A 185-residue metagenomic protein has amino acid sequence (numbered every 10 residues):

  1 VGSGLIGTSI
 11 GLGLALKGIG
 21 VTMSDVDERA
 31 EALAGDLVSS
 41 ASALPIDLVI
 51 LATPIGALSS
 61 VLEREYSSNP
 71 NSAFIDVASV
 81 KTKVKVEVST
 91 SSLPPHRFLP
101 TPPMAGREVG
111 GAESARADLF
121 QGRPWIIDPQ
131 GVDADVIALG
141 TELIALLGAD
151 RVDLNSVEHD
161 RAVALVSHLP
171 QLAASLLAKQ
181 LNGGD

Functional and structural regions predicted by a protein language model:
V1-L44, L48: NAD(P)+-binding Rossmann beta1-loop-alpha1 motif at the extreme N-terminus of oxidoreductases
G20, R97, D150: Residues at the starts of beta-strands that form the adenosine-phosphate
V26-E28, T53-P54, V77-S79: Short beta->alpha hinge that forms the Motif I/post-I loop of the SAM-binding pocket
S40-A73: Rossmann-like NAD(P)-binding element
A57-L58, T82-K83, A134: Short glycine-rich, flexible loops that bind phosphorylated cofactors or substrates
V61-E113: Rossmann-like NAD(P)(H) cofactor-binding subdomain of soluble oxidoreductases
L119-D185: Internal alpha-helical scaffold of NAD(P)-dependent oxidoreductase catalytic cores
